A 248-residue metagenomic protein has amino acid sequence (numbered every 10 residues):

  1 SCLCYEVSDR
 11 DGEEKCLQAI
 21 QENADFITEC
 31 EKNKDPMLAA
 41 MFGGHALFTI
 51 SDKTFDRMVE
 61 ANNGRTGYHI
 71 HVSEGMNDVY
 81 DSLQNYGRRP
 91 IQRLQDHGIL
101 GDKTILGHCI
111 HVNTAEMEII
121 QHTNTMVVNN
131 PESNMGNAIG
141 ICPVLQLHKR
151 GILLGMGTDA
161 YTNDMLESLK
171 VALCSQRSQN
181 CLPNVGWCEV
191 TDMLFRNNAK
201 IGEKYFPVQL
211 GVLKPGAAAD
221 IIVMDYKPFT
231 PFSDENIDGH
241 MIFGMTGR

Functional and structural regions predicted by a protein language model:
S1-I110: Metal-coordinating catalytic core of metallo-dependent amide/deamination hydrolases
D56, Q92, M117-E118, L145 (+1 more regions): Alpha-helical segments flanking ligand/cofactor-binding loops in enzyme cores
N62-G67, I99-D102, I119-V128, K149-L154 (+1 more regions): Glycine-enriched alpha-helix->loop->beta-strand junction motifs that scaffold or abut catalytic
Y68-G75, V128, N137-G140, L145-V171 (+1 more regions): Short acidic/histidine-rich active-site segments
M76-R88, E116-I120, A138-L147, T162-R177 (+3 more regions): Histidine/acidic-residue-rich catalytic or RNA/ligand-binding cores of hydrolases and nuclease-related proteins
V112, E116-N124, N130-G136: Long hydrophobic segments that form regular secondary structure
S178-P228: C-terminal structural cap/anchor segments
A218-R248: C-terminal cap of metal-dependent C-N hydrolases
